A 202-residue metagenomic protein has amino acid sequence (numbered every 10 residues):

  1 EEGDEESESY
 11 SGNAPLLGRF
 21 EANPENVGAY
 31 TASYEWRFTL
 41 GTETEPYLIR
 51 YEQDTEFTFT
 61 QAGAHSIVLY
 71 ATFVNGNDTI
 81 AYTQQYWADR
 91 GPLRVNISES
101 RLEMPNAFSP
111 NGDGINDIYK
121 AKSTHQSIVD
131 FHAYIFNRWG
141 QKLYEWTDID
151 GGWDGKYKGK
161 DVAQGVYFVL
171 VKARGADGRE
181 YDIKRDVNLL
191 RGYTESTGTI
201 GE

Functional and structural regions predicted by a protein language model:
E1-L102, N106, G112-D117, T124 (+2 more regions): Extracellular/lumenal mature domains of secreted and surface-exposed proteins
E21-P24, P92-E202: Short loop/turn motifs at secondary-structure boundaries
